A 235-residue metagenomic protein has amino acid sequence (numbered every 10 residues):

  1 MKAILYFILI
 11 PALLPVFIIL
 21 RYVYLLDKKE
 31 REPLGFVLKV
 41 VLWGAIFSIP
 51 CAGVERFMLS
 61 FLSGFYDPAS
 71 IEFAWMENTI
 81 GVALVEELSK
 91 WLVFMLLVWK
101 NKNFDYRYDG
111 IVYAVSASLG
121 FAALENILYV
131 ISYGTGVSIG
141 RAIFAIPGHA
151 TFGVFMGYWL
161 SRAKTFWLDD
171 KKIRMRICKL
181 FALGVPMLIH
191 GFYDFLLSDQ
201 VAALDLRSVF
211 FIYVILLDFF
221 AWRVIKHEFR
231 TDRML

Functional and structural regions predicted by a protein language model:
M1-L235: Hydrophobic alpha-helical segments at protein termini of multi-pass membrane proteins
